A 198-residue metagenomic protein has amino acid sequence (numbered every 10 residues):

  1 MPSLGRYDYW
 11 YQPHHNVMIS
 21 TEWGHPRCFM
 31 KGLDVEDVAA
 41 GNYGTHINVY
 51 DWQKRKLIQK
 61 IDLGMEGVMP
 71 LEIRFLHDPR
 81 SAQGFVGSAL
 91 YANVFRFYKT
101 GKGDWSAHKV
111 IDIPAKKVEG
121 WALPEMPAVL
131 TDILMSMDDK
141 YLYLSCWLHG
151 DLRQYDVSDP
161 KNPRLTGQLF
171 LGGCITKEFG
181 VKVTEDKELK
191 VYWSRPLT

Functional and structural regions predicted by a protein language model:
M1-L4, L57-G67, S106-E125, T166-T198: Surface-exposed loop and turn segments in beta-propeller and other repeat-based domains that flank or scaffold
M1-P13: Asp-box/WD-like beta-propeller blade repeats and closely related beta-sheet repeat scaffolds
Y11, F75-H77, M135: Residue-level recognition of a conserved intra-blade site in WD40 beta-propeller repeats
H14-N16, R80-A82, D138-K140: Short coil/turn segments that connect the beta-strands within blades of beta-propeller domains
T21-N42, V94-F97: Short, conserved, GDST-rich strand-edge loop motifs in beta-rich repeat architectures
W23, D78, G87-L90, K99 (+1 more regions): Short loop/turn segments immediately following the C-termini of beta-strands
V49-R55, R96-K109, Q154-T166: Short loop/turn segments immediately following beta-strands, especially the blade-tip and inter-blade linker loops
